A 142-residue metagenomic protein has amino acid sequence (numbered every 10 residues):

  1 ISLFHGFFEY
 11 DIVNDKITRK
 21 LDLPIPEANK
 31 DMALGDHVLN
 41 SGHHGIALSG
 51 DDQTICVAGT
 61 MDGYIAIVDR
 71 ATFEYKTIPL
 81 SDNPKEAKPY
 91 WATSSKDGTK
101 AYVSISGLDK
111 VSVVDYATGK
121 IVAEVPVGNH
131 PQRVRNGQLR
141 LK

Functional and structural regions predicted by a protein language model:
I1-K142: Predominantly soluble domains enriched in secretory-pathway, periplasmic, or organellar proteins
